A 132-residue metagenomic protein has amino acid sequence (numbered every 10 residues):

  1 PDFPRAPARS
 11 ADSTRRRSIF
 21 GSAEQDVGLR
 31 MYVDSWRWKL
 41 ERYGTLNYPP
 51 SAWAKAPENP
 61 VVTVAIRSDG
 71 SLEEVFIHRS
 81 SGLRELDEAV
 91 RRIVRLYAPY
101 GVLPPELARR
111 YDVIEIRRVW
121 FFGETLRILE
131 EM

Functional and structural regions predicted by a protein language model:
P1-A23, W38-G44, R67-R79, R91-V102 (+1 more regions): Conserved "boundary/linchpin" sites in short secondary-structure elements
Q25-V33: Short acidic-aromatic active-site loops that bind/stabilize oxyanions
Y32, W36, L86-V90: Stable alpha-helical elements in mature extracytoplasmic
Y48-W53, E106: Surface-exposed patches in mature extracellular/periplasmic domains of secreted proteins
K55-V61: Short, small/polar residue-rich loop motifs at catalytic or cofactor-binding pockets
R79-E85: A short acidic/small-residue loop/turn micro-motif
